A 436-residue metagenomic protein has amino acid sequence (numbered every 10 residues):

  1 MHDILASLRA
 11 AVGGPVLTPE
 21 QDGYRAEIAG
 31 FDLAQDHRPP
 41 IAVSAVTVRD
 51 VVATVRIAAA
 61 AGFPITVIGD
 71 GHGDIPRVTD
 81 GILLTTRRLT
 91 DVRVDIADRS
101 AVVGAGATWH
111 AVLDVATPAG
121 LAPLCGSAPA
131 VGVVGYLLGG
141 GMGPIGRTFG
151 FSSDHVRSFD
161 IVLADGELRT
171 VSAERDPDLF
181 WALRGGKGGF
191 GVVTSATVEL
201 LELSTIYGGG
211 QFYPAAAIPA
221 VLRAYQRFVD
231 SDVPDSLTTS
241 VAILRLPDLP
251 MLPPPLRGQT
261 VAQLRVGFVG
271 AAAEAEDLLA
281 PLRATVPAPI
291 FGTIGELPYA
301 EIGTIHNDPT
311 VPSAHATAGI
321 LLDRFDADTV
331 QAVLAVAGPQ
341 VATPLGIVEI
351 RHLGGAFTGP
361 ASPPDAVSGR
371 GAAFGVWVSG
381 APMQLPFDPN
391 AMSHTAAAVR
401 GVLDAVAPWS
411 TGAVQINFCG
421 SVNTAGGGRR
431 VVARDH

Functional and structural regions predicted by a protein language model:
M1-H436: Soluble FAD-dependent oxygen oxidases
